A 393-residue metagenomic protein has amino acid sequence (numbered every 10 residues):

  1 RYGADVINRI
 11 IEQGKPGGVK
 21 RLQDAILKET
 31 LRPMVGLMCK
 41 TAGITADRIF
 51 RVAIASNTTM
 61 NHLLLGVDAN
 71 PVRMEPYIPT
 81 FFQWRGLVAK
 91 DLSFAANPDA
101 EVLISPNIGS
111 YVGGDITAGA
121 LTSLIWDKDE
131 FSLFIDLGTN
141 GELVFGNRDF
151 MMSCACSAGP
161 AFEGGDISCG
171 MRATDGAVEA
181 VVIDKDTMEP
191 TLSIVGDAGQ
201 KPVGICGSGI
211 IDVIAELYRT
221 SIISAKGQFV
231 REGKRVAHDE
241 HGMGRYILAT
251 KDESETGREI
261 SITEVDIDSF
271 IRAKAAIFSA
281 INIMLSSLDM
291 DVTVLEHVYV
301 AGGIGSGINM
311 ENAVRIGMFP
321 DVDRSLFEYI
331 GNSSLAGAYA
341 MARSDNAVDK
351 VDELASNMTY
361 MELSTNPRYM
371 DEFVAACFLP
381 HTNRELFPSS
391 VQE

Functional and structural regions predicted by a protein language model:
R1-D5, P71-W84, A118, L124-G209 (+1 more regions): Glycine-rich phosphate-binding loop of actin/hexokinase-like ATP-binding domains
R1-L63, P71-R73, L103: N-terminal glycine/serine-rich phosphate-binding loop of ATP-dependent small-molecule kinases, especially carbohydrate
G3, R9, L63-A118, F162-D166: Glycine-rich phosphate-binding loop and adjoining helix at the ATP-binding site of ATP-dependent phosphoryl-transfer
E29-A42, I116-G119, I271-T293: Phosphate/ATP-binding catalytic cores across multiple sugar-kinase/actin-like superfamilies, primarily ASKHA
N57-P71, G242, M290-T293, G302-D321 (+1 more regions): Short glycine/threonine-rich loop-to-helix capping motif typified by GTGT followed within a few residues by an Asp-Pro
E101-I116, A340-E393: Acidic, glycine/GT-rich loop-and beta-edge segments that sit at the periphery of enzyme/chaperone cores
N147-M152, C156, M290-L354: Catalytic phosphate/nucleotide-handling subdomain of diverse soluble enzymes
Y218-L288: A contiguous, well-structured pocket-lining segment that forms one wall/lid of small-molecule binding clefts in soluble
